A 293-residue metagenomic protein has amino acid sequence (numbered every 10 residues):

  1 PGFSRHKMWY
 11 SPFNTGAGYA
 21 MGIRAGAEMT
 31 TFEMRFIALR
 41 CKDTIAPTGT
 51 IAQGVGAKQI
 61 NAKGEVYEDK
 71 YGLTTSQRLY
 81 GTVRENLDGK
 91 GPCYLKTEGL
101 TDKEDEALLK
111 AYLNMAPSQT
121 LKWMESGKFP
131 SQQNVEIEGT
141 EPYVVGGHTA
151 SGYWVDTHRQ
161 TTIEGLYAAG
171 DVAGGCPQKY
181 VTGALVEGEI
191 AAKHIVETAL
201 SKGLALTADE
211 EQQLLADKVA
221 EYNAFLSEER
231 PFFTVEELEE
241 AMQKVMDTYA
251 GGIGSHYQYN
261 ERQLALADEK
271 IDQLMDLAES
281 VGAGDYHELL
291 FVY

Functional and structural regions predicted by a protein language model:
P1-A46, V181-V186, I190-H194: Glycine-rich loop(s) and the adjacent beta-strand/alpha-helix scaffold that form part
P1-F13, I23, F36, Y67 (+5 more regions): Aromatic-residue detector
Y19-E28, K63-G64, D88-G91, T157 (+2 more regions): Short C-terminal domain-edge/linker segments immediately following a structured domain
T31-Y180, T248-Y293: Mobile, glycine/GP-rich and aromatic-enriched active-site lid/loop segments adjacent to catalytic centers
A169, A173-T207: A conserved active-site cap/scaffold subdomain adjacent to cofactor or substrate pockets
L200-A283: Long, amphipathic alpha-helical stalk/connector segments used for oligomerization, subunit docking, or mechanical
